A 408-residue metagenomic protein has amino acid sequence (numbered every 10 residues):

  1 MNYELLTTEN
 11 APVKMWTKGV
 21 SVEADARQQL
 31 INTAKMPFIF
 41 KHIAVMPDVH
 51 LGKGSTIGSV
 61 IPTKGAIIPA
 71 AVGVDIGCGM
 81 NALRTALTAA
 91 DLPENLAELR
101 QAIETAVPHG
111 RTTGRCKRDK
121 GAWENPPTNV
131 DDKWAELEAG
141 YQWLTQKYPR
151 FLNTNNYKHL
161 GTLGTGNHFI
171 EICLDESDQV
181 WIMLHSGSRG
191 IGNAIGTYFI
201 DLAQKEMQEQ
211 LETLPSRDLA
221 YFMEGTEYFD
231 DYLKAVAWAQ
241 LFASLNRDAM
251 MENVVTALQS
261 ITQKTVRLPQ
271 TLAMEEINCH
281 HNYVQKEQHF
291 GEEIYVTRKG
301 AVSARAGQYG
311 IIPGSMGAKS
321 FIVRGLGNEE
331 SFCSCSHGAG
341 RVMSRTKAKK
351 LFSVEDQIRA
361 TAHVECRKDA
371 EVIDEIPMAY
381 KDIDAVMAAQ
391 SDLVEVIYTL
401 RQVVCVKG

Functional and structural regions predicted by a protein language model:
N2-Q29, F38-I43, K53-I57, I61 (+4 more regions): Domain-length cofactor-binding catalytic modules of enzymes
I67, G77-G121: Active-site-surrounding "flap" and adjacent substrate/cofactor-binding loops of secreted or lumenal enzymes, prototyped
D75-I76, S186: Catalytic palm active-site di-aspartate
